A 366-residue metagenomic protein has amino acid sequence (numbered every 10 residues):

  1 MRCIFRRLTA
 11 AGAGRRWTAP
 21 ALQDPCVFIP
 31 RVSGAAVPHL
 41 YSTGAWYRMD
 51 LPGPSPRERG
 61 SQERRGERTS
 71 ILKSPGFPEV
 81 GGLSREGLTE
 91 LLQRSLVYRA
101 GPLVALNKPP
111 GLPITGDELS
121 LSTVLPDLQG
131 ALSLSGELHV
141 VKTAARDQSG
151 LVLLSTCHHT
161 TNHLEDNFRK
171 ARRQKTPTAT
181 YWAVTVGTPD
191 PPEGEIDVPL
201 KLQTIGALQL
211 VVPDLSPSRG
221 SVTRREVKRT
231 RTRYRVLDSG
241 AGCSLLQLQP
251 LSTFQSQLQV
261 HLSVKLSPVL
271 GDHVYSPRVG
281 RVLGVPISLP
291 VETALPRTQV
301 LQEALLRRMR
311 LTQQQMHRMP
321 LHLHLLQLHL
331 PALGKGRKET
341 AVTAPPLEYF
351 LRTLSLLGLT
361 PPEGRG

Functional and structural regions predicted by a protein language model:
R2-R94, Y98-L103, L112-G116, R219-V222 (+1 more regions): Pseudouridine synthases involved in rRNA/tRNA modification
L96-Y98, A144-D147, K175-P177, V227-K228 (+2 more regions): Intrinsically disordered, low-complexity regulatory regions enriched in Ser/Pro/Gly/Thr and acidic residues
N107-K108, L153, A183, L258: Residue-level signal for inorganic ion chemistry
L112-V124, T185-C243, G271, L295-P296 (+1 more regions): Glycine- and acidic-residue-rich catalytic/RNA-contacting loop of pseudouridine synthases
S120-Q129, T161-H163, F168-A179, K201-T204: A short alpha->loop->secondary-structure connector
L134-Q174: Glycine/acidic-rich beta-strand-loop module
V186, Q247-T253: A structural micro-motif recognizing beta-strand termini and the immediately following turn/loop segments
F254-K265: Short beta-strand segments enriched for Tyr within beta-sheet-rich domains, predominantly fibronectin type III
